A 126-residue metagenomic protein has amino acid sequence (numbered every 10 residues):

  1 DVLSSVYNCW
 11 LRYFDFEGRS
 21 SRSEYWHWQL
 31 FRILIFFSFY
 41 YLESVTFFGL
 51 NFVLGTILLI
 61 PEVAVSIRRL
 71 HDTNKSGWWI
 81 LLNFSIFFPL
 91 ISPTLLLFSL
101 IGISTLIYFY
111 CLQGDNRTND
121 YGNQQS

Functional and structural regions predicted by a protein language model:
D1-S20: N-terminal juxtamembrane cytosolic/stromal segments of multi-pass membrane proteins
N8-R12, R68, D72, N123: Short amphipathic alpha-helical coupling elements at transmembrane boundaries
L11-Y13, E62, Y108, T118: Generic secondary-structure boundary/loop-capping signal
R22, L81, T118, S126: Short, electropositive, low-hydrophobicity segments enriched in small/polar residues
S23-S66, T73-C111: Hydrophobic alpha-helical transmembrane segments in multi-pass membrane proteins
L106-Q124: Juxtamembrane cytosolic face of transmembrane helices
